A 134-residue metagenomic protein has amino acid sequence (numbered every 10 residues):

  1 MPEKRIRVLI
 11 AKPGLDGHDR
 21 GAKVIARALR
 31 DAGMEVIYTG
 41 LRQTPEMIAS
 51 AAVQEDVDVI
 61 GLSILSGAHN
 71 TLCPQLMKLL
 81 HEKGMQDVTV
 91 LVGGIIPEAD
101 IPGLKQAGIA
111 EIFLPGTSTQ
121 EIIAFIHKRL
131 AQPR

Functional and structural regions predicted by a protein language model:
M1-P2, Q132-R134: Basic/polar N-terminal segments that are highly enriched at the extreme N-terminus, encompassing both cleavable
M1-R5, M85: Short, flexible coil/linker segments at domain boundaries that flank nucleotide/cofactor-interacting
A11-L15: N-terminal pre-triad scaffold of radical SAM enzymes
A22-H127, Q132: Cofactor-cradling patches in redox/metallo enzymes
